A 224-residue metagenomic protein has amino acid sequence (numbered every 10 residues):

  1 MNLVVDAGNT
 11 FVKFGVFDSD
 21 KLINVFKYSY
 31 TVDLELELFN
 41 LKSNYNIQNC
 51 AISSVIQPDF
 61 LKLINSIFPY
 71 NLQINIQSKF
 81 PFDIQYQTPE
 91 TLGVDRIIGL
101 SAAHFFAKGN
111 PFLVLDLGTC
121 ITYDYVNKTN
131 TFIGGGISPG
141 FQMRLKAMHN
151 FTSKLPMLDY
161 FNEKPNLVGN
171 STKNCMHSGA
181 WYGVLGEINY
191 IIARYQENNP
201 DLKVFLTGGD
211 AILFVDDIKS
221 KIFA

Functional and structural regions predicted by a protein language model:
M1-F80: N-terminal glycine/serine-rich phosphate-binding loop of ATP-dependent small-molecule kinases, especially carbohydrate
M1-I23, A103, G109-F132, M148: Gly/Thr-rich phosphate-binding beta-strand-loop-beta motif of the actin/hexokinase/Hsp70
L36-F39, P81-Y86, R144-H149: Short, charged, surface-exposed secondary-structure boundary motifs
S43-N46, F106-G109, Y195-P200: Glycine-rich phosphate-binding loop signature in dinucleotide/nucleotide-binding domains
N44-G93, T129-I133, S138-F141, S171-W181 (+3 more regions): Short beta-strand-loop/turn "lid" adjacent to the catalytic site in phosphate-handling enzymes
P81-F112: Conserved phosphate-binding catalytic cores of ATP/NTP-utilizing and phosphoryl-transfer enzymes
I97, H104, S153, S220-A224: Glycine-rich phosphate-binding/hydrolytic loop that grips phosphoryl groups
S138-N198: Active-site rim beta-loop-alpha module in soluble metabolic enzymes
